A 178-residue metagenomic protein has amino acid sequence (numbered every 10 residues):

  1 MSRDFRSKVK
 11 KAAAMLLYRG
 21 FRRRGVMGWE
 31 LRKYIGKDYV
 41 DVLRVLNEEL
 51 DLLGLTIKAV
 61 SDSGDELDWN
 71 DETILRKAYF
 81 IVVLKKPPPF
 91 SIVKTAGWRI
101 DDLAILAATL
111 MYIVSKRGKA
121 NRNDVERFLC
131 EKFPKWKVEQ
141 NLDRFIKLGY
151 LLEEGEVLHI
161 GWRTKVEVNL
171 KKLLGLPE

Functional and structural regions predicted by a protein language model:
M1-A14, A78-L110, S115-K116: Short alpha-helical segments that sit at the start of domains
M1-K77: Eukaryotic partner-binding/assembly regions in large regulatory complexes
L16-G20, I35, Y112-R117, F145: Generic structural signal for hydrophobic core residues of well-folded globular domains
R22-Y34, R117-C130: Short acidic, hydrophobic short linear motifs in intrinsically disordered regions
K37-L46, K132-L148: Short amphipathic alpha-helical interaction segments
R44-D101, L148-L176: Charged low-complexity interaction tracts in eukaryotic proteins
D124, P134-K137, L152, L158: Alpha-helical scaffolds that organize eukaryotic protein assemblies
